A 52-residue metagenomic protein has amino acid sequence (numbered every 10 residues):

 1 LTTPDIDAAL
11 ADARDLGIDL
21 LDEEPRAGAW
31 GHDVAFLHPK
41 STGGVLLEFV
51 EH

Functional and structural regions predicted by a protein language model:
L1-A13: Vicinal oxygen chelate
L10-H52: Vicinal oxygen chelate
